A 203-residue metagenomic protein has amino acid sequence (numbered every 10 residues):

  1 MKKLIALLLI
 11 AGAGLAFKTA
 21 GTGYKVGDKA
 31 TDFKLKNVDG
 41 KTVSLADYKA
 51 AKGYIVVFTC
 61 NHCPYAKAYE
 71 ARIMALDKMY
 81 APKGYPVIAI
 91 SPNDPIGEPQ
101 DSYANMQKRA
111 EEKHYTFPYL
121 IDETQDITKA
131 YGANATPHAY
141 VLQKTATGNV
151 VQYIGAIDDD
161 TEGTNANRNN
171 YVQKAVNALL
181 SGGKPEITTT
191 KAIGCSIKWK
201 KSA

Functional and structural regions predicted by a protein language model:
M1-T22: Bacterial Sec-dependent N-terminal signal peptides
K18-A46: N-terminal "domain-start" segment that seeds a small globular fold
S44-K67, V176: Short active-site neighborhood of thiol/selenol oxidoreductases, capturing the structured segment around
A51-Y54, P82-V87, K113-P118, T136: Loop/turn elements at helix/coil->beta-strand transitions in domains of secreted/extracellular proteins
N61-H62, P92-G97, T161-N165: Second-shell loop/turn segments in exported
K67-E112, E123-A130: Structural microenvironment flanking redox-active thiols in thiol-disulfide oxidoreductases
Q107-V151: Short, internal strand/loop/helix patches that form the active-site neighborhood or redox-interaction surface
V141-A203: Thiol-/selenol-based redox modules, centered on thioredoxin-like and closely related oxidoreductase domains
